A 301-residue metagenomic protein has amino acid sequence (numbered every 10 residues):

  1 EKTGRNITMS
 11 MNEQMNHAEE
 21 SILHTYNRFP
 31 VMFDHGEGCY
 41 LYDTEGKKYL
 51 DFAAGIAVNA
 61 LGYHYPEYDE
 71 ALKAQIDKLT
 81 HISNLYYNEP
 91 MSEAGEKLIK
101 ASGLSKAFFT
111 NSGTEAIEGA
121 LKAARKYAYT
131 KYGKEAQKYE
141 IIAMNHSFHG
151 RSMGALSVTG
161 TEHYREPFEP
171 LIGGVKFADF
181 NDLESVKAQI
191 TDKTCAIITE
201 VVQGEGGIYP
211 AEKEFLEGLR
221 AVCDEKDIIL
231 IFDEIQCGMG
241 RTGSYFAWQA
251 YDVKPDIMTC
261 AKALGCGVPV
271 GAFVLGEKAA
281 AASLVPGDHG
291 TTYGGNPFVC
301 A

Functional and structural regions predicted by a protein language model:
E1-M9: Short, Lys/Arg-enriched N-terminal segments with co-localized hydrophobic residues within the first ~10-30 amino acids
M9-A301: Conserved N-terminal phosphate-binding loop of PLP-dependent enzymes in the Aspartate aminotransferase
